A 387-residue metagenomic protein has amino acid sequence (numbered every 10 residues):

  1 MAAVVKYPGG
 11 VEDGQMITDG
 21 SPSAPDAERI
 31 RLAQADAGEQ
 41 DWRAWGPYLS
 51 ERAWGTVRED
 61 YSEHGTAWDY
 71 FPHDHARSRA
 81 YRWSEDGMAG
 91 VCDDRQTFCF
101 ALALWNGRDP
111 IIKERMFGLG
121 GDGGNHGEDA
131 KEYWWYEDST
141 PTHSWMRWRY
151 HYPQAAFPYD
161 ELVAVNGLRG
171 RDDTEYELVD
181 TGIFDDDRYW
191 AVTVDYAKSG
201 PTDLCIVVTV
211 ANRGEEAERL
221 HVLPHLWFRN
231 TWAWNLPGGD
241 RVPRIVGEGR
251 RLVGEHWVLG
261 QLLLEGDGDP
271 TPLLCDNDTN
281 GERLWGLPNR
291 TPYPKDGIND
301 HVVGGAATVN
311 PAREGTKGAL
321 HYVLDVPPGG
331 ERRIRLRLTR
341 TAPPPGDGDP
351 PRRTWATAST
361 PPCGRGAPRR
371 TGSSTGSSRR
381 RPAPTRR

Functional and structural regions predicted by a protein language model:
A2-R387: Anionic coordination/interaction segments
